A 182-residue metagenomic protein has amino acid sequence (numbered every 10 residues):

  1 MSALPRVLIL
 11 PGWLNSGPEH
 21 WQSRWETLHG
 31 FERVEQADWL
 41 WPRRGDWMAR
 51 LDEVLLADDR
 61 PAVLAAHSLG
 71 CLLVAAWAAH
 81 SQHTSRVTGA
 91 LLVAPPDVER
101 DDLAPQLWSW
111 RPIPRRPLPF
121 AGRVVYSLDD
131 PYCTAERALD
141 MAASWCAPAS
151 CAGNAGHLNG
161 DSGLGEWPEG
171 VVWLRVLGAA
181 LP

Functional and structural regions predicted by a protein language model:
S2-R60: Active-site catalytic motif of lipid deacylating hydrolases and related acyltransferases
G17, P131-R137: Conserved alpha/beta-hydrolase "acid-adjacent" motif
E32, A143-N159: Catalytic histidine neighborhood in serine/cysteine hydrolases with alpha/beta-hydrolase-type architecture
P42-G45, A155-E166: Catalytic histidine-centered segment of alpha/beta-hydrolase-like enzymes
L64-A75: Gly/Ala-rich beta-loop-alpha elbow adjacent to hydrolase catalytic centers
T84-R100: A conserved short beta-strand
L118-P119, V124-Y126, D130: Short beta-strand/loop motif that positions the catalytic acidic residue of the alpha/beta-hydrolase fold
G163-P182: Catalytic active-site module of serine/aspartate enzymes centered on a nucleophile-bearing elbow/loop
